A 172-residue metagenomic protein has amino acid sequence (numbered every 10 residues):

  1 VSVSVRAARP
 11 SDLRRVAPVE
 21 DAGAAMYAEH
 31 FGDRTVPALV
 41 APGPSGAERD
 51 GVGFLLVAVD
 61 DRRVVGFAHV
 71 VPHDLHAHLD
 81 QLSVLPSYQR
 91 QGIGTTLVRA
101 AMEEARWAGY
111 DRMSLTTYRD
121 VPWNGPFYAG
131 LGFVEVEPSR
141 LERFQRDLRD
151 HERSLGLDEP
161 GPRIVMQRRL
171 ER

Functional and structural regions predicted by a protein language model:
S2-V5: Extreme N-terminal starter segment of soluble prokaryotic enzymes
A7-L13, A17-P86, V98-R99, E104 (+4 more regions): Acetyl-CoA-dependent GNAT
P44, A129-G130, H151-R153: Short low-complexity, flexible loop/linker segments enriched in glycine and/or proline with clustered acidic
R63, L85-R99, A108, R119-G125 (+1 more regions): Conserved glycine-rich acetyl-CoA-binding loop
A105-T117: Conserved GNAT acetyl-CoA-binding A-motif
L115-N124, L141-R146: Conserved beta-strand-loop-alpha-helix junction that forms the acyl-donor binding cleft
F144-G156: Low-complexity, intrinsically disordered Gly/Pro/Thr-rich segments
